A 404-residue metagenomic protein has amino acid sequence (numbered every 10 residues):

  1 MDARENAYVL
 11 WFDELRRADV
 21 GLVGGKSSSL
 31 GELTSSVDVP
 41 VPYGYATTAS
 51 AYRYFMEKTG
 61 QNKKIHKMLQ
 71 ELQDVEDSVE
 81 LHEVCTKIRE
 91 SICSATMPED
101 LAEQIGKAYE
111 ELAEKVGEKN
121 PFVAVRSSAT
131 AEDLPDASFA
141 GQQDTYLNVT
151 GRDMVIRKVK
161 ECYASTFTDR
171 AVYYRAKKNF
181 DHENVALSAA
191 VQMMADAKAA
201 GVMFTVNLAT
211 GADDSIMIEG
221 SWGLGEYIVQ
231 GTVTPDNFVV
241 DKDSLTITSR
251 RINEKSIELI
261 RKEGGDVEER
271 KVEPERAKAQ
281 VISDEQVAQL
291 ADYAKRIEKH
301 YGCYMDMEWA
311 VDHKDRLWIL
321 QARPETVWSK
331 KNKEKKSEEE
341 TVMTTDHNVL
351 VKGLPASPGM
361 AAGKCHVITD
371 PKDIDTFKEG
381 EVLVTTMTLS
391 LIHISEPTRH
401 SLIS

Functional and structural regions predicted by a protein language model:
M1-A190, A199, A277-E285, Y293 (+7 more regions): N-terminal beta-alpha lobe that positions the nucleotide/phosphoryl donor in ATP/NTP-coupled carboxylate activation
S127-A129, M193-A195, W222, V311-H313 (+1 more regions): Short, flexible loop/turn elements at secondary-structure junctions
A140-R170, D196-K262, L320-V351, R399: Extended active-site and interfacial segments that coordinate phosphate-rich ligands in large catalytic machineries
Q192-A195, T205-L208, W309, D373-T376 (+1 more regions): Replace "in large, NTP-powered and nucleic-acid-processing enzymes" with "in large, NTP-powered factors and other
G201-V202, M305-M307: Short loop/turn microsegments at loop-to-beta-strand junctions
S215, E219-D306, G380, L389: Conserved catalytic alpha/beta cores of large enzymes that bind or transform nucleotide phosphates and polynucleotides
L317-W318, L391: Glycine-rich phosphate/ribose-binding loops and adjacent secondary-structure elements that form binding surfaces
I392-S404: Residue-level detector of conserved catalytic or cofactor/ligand-binding positions in enzyme active sites
